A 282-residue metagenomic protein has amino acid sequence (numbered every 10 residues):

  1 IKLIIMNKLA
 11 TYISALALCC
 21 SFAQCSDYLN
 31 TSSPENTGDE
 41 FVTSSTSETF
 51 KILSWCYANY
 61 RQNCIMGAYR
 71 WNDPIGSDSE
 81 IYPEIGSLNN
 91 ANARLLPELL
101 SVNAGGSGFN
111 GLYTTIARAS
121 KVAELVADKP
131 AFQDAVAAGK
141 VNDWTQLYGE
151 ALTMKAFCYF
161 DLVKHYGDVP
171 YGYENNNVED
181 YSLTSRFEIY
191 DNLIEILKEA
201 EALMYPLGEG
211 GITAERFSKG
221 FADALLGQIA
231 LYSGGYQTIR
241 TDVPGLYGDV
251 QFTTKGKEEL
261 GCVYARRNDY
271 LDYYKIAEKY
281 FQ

Functional and structural regions predicted by a protein language model:
I1-P34: Bacterial Sec-dependent N-terminal signal peptides
C25-G76, L100-V102, F252: Membrane-proximal, proline-rich intrinsically disordered regions
S45, F50-C64, I85-Y166, N177-D191 (+1 more regions): Conserved, well-structured interaction surfaces
R70-W71, I75-S79, A138, T241: Primarily recognizes Gram-negative and organellar outer-membrane beta-barrels
V163-H165, P170, G208, Y232-T241: Short coil/turn linking the two alpha-helices of tandem helical-hairpin repeats
R240-D269: A solvent-exposed, charged loop/short amphipathic helix patch at secondary-structure junctions
D272-Q282: Polar, glycine-rich mid-to-C-terminal structural blocks that act as macromolecule-binding/assembly scaffolds
